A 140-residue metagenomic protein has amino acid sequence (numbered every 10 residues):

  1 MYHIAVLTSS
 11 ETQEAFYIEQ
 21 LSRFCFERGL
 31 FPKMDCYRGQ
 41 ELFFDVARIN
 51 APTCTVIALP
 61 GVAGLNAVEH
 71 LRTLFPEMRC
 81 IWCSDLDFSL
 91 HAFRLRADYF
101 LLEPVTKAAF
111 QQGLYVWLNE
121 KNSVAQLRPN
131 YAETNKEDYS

Functional and structural regions predicted by a protein language model:
E11-D35: Two-component/phosphorelay signaling modules centered on CheY-like receiver
Y37-T53: Acidic, metal-coordinating helix/loop segments flanking the phosphotransfer/catalytic sites of two-component signaling
V56-I57, E77-D87: A short, hydrophobic beta-strand element within the central beta-sheet of small alpha/beta folds
V62-E77: Short amphipathic alpha-helix used as the core "switch/output" element in two-component signaling
E103: A Lys-centered signature of the CheY-like receiver
T106: Receiver (REC) domain switch/active-site region of two-component response regulators
Q111-S140: CheY-like receiver
